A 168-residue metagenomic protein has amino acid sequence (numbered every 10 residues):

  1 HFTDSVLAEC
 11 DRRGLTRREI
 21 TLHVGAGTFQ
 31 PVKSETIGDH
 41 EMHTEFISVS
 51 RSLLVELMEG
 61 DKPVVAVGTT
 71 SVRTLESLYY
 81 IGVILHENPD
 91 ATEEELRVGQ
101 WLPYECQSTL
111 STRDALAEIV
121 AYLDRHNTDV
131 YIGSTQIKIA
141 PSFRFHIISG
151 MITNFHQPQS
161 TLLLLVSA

Functional and structural regions predicted by a protein language model:
H1-A168: Surface-exposed, charge/polar-rich loops and edge strands
